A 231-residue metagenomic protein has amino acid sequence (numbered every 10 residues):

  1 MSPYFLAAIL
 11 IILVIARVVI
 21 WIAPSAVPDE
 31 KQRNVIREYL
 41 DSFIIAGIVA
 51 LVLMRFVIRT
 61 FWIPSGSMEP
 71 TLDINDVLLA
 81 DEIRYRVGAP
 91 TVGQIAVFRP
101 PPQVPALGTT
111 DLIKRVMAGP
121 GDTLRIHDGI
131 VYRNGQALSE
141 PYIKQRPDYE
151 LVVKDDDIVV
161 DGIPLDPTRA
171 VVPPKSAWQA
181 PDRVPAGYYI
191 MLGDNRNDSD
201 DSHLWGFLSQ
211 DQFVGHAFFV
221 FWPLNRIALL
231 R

Functional and structural regions predicted by a protein language model:
S2-A26, E30-I36, F61, P70-R231: Soluble "head" domains of membrane/secretory-pathway proteins
R37-W62: Transmembrane alpha-helices and immediately adjacent membrane-cytoplasm interface residues in multi-pass integral
S65: A short acidic/basic microdomain associated with nuclease active sites
